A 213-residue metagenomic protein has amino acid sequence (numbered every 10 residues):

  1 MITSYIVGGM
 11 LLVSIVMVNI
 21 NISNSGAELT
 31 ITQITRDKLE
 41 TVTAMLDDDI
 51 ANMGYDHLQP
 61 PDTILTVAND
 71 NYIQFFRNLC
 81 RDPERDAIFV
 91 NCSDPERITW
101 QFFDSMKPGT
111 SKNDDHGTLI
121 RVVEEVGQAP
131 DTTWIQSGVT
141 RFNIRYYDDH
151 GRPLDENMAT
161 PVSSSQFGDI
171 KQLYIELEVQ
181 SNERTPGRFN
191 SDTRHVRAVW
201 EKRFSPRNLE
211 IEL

Functional and structural regions predicted by a protein language model:
M1-Y55, I211-L213: Aliphatic-rich helix starts adjacent to a transmembrane/signal segment
S14, L58, G187-R188: Short amphipathic alpha-helical segments
E28, I50-L79: Short, glycine/small-hydrophobic-rich surface segments
T35, L39, A68, Q166-G168: Aromatic-acidic/polar surface patches that form glycan- and anion
T41-D62, Q136-E156: Generic detector of solvent-exposed, compositionally biased contiguous segments
D70-A159, H195: Type IV pilin-like appendage domain
Q128-A129, Q136-L213: Short linear sequence signals and composition-biased patches located at protein termini or domain-edge surfaces
